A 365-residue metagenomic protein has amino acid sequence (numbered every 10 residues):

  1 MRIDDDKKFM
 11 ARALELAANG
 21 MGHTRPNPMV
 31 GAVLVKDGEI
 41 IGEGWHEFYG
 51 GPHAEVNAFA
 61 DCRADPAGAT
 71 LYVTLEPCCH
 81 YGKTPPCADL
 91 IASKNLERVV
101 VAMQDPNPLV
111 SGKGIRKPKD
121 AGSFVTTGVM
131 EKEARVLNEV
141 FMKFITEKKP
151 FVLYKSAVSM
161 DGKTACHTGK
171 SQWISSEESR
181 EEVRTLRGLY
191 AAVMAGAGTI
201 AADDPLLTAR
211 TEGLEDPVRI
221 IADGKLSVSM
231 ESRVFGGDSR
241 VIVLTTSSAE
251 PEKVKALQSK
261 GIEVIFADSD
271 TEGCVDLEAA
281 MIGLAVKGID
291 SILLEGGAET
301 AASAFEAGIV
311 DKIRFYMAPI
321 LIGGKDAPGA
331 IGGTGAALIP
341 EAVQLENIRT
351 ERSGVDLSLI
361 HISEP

Functional and structural regions predicted by a protein language model:
R2-G20, R25-N27, E43, P66 (+3 more regions): Enzymes that bind and transform nitrogen-containing heteroaromatic metabolites
H23-T24, G51, I115, V129-A157: Proteins enriched for Cys/Gly/acidic motifs involved in redox and nucleic-acid/cofactor modification
T24-G38: N-terminal glycine-rich anion-binding loops that anchor highly charged ligand groups
M29-V30, D89-L90, V158: Short, flexible segments with low predicted structural confidence
L34-E133, V218, I242, A249 (+2 more regions): Zn2+-dependent cytidine deaminase-like catalytic core
N107-S111, T127-M130, I145-K149, Q172-S176: Short capping loops/turns at secondary-structure boundaries
P108-L109, R135, A301, G323: Generic structural signal for helix capping and beta-alpha/helix-loop junctions
